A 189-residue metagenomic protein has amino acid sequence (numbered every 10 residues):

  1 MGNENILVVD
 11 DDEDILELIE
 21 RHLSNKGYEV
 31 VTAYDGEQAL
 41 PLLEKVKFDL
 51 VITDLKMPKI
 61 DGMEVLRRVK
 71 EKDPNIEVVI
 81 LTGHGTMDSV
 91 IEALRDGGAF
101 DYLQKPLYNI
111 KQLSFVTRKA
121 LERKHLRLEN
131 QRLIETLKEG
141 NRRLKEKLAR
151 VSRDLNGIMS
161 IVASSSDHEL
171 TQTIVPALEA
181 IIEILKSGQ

Functional and structural regions predicted by a protein language model:
E4, Y34-Q38, D61-E64: Acidic catalytic/metal-coordinating carboxylates
D10, D54, T82: Active-site residues of response regulator receiver
E13-V31: Two-component/phosphorelay signaling modules centered on CheY-like receiver
P41, M63-N75, E92: Short amphipathic alpha-helix used as the core "switch/output" element in two-component signaling
V46-I52: Active-site beta3 strand of CheY-like receiver
M57: Receiver (REC) domain active-site loop signature in two-component systems and cognate sites in sensor histidine kinases
E64, G85-L103: Alpha4 helix (beta4-alpha4-beta5 surface) of REC/receiver domains from two-component response regulators
